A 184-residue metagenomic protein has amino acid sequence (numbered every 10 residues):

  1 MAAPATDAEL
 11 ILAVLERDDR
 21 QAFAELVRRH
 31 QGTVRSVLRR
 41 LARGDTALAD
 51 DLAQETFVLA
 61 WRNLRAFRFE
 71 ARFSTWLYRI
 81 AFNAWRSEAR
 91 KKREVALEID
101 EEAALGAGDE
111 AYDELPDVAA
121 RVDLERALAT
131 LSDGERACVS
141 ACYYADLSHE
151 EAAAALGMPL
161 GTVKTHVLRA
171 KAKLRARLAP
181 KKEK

Functional and structural regions predicted by a protein language model:
A2, G44, E125-T130, A154-G157 (+1 more regions): C-terminal edge and immediately downstream basic/flexible tail or linker adjoining helix-turn-helix-like DNA-binding
A3-P4, E88-D109, E114-V118, E183-K184: Short, basic/polar amphipathic helix motif occurring as a linker/hinge flanking DNA-binding modules in transcription
L15-E16, R40-G44, E55-R72, K91-K92 (+1 more regions): Sigma70-family region 2
L15-E25, R35-E55, E183-K184: Short, charged helix-capping/linker segments at alpha-helix termini
V27-T46, N63, L128, K173 (+1 more regions): Amphipathic, Lys/Arg- and hydrophobic-enriched alpha-helical face
D51-V58, A71-N83: Structural recognition of an alpha-helix C-terminal capping motif at a helix-to-coil junction
R62-F69, R79-I99, D117, R169: Arg/Lys-rich amphipathic alpha helix in sigma70-family domain 2
R126-A137, A141, A145-T162, K173: Helix-turn-helix DNA-binding module
